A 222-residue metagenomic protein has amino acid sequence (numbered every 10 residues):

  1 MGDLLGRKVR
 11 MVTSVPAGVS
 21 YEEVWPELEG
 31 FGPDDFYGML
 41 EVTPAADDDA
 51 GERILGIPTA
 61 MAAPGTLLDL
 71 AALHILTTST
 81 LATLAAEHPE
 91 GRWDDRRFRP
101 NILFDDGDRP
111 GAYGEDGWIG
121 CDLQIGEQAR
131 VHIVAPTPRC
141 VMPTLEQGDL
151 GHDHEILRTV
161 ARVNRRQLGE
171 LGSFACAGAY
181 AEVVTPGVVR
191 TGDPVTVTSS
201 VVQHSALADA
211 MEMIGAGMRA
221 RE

Functional and structural regions predicted by a protein language model:
M1-E222: Metal-cofactor-dependent catalytic cores
